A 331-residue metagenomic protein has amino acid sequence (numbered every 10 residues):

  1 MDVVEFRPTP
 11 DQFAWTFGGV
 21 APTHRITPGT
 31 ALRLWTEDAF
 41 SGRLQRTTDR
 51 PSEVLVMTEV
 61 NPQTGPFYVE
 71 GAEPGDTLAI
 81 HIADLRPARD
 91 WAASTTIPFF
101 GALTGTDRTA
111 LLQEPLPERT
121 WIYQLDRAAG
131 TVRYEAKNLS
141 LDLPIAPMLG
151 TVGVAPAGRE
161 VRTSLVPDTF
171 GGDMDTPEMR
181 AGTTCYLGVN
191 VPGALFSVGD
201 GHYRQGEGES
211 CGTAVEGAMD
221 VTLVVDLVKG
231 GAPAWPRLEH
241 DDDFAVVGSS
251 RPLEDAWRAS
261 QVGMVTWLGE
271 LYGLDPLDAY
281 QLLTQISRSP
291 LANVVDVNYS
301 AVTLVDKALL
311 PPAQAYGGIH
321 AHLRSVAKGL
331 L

Functional and structural regions predicted by a protein language model:
M1-L55: N-terminal, Lys/Arg-enriched amphipathic/low-complexity engagement segments that precede the first folded domain
R7-F17, M57-T64, R162-F170: Short, structured beta-strand/loop micro-motifs enriched in basic residues and often containing a Trp
I26, V69-A72, M179: Short, well-ordered loop/turn sites that connect or cap secondary structure elements
L34, T77-I80, L187: A generic structural signal for residues embedded in beta-strands
A39-R50, L85-T96, G193-Y203, A292-V295: Short, Lys/Arg- and Gly-enriched loop/turn segments at beta-strand edges
D84-R180: Intrinsically disordered, low-complexity linker/loop segments enriched in Gly/Pro and charged/polar residues
I145-E254, V265: Conserved mixed alpha/beta catalytic, RNA-binding, or beta-rich assembly cores of soluble enzyme, regulatory
